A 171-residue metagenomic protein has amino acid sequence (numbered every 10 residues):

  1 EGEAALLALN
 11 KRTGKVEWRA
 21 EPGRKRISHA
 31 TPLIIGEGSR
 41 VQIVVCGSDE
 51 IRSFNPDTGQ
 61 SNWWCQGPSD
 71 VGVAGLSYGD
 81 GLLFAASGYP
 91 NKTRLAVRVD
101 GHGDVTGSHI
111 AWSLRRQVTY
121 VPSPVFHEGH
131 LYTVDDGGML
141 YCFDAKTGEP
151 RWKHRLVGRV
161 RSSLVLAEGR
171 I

Functional and structural regions predicted by a protein language model:
E1-A4, E17-R40, C46-S48, W64-G79 (+3 more regions): Extracytoplasmic beta-rich repeat domains
A4-L7, E50-R52, T93-L95, M139-Y141: A short loop-to-beta-strand structural motif that recurs across blades of beta-propeller domains
N10-K11, N55-P56, F126, D144-A145: Short, acidic, Ser/Thr-enriched surface-loop or helix-capping motifs
T58, K146-P150, E168-I171: C-terminal closing repeat unit and adjoining cap/tail of repeat-based domains
A96-V105, A145-K146: Short loop/turn segments immediately following beta-strands, especially the blade-tip and inter-blade linker loops
P122, Y132, D136-F143, G148-P150: Anionic-ligand binding region
